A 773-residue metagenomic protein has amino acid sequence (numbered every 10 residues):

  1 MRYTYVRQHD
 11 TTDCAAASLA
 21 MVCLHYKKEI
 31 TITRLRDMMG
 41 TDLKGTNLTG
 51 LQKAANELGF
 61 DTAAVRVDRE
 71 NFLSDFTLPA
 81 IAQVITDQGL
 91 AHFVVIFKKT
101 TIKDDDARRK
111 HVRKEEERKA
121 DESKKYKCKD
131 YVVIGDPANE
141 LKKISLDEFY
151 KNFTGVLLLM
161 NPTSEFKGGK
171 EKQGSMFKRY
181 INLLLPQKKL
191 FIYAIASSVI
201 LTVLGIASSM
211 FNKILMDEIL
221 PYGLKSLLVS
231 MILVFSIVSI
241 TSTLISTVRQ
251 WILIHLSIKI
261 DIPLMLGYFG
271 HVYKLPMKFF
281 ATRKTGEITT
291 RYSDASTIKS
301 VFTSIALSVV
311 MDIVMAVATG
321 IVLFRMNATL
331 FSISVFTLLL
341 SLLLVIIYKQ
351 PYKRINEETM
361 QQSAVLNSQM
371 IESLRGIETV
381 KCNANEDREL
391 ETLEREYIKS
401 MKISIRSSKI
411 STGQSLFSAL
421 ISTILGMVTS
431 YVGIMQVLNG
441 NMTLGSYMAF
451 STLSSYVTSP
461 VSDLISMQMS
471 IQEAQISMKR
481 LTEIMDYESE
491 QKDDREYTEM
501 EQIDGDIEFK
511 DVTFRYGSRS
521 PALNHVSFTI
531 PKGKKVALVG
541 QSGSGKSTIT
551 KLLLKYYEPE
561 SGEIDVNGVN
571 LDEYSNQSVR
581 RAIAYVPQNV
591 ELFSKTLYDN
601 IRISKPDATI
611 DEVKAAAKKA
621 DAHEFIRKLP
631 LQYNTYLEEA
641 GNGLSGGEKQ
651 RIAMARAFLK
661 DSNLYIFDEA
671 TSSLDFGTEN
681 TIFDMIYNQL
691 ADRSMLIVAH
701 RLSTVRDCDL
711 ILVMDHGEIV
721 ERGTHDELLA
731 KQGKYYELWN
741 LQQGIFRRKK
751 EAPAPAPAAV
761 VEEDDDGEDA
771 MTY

Functional and structural regions predicted by a protein language model:
M1-A207, P221, K225-S230, L253 (+8 more regions): Membrane-integrated ABC transporters
E115-A120, D494, M500-Y773: ABC-type nucleotide-binding domain
F191-I245, I252, F324-T329, G440-L444: Transmembrane helix-loop-helix hairpins at lipid-water interfaces of multipass membrane proteins, especially the type-1
I195, V199-M210, I240-T247, I298-V301 (+5 more regions): Hydrophobic alpha-helical transmembrane bundles that constitute the permease/transmembrane domains of multi-pass
N212-K213, L253, Y273-A318, R375 (+2 more regions): Juxtamembrane loop-to-helix connectors within ABC transporter transmembrane domains
L233-S242, S246, S308-E358, V428-M442 (+2 more regions): Transmembrane helices of ABC transporter permease
G270-E287, E358-R406, M478, E496-T498: Loop segments that connect adjacent transmembrane helices in multi-pass transporters
Q362, L366, E378-N385, K409 (+1 more regions): Cytosolic ends of transmembrane helices, especially the final helix of ABC transmembrane type-1 domains
